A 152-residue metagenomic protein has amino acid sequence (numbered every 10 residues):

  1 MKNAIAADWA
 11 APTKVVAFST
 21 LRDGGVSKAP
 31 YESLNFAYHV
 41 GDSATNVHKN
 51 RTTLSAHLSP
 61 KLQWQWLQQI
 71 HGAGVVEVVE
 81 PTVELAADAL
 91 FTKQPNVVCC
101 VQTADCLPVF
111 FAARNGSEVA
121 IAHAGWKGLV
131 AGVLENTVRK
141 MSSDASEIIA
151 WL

Functional and structural regions predicted by a protein language model:
M1-S19, D23-G24, A29, A86: Conserved nucleotide-ligand handling architecture
T13, S43-R51, V130, L134: Generic structural signal for well-ordered, non-membrane alpha-helical segments in soluble metabolic enzymes
K14-A17, S33, W64, V98: A residue-level signal for beta-strand positions that form part of recognition/binding surfaces within mature
V16, N96-V98, D105-C106, R114-A120 (+1 more regions): Surface-exposed, charge/polar-rich loops and edge strands
K28, G74-V76, G128-A131: Short acidic/glycine-rich loop or secondary-structure boundary segments that cap or lie
A29-L34, E77-V79: Short, glycine/acidic-enriched capping/hinge loops at junctions between secondary-structure elements
A44-A124: Phosphate-centric recognition/catalysis
